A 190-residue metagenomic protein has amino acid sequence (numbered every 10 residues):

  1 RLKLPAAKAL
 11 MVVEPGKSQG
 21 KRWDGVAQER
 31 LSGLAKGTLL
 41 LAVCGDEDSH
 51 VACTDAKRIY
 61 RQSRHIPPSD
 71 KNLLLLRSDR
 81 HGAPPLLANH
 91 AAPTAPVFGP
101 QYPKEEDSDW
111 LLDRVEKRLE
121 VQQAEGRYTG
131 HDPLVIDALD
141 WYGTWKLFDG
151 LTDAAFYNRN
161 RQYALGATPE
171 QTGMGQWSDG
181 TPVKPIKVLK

Functional and structural regions predicted by a protein language model:
L2-P84: The feature captures the conserved acid-bearing segment of alpha/beta-hydrolase catalytic domains
C53-T54, Y60-K190: C-terminal catalytic-base region of ester-bond hydrolases, centering on the histidine of the charge-relay
